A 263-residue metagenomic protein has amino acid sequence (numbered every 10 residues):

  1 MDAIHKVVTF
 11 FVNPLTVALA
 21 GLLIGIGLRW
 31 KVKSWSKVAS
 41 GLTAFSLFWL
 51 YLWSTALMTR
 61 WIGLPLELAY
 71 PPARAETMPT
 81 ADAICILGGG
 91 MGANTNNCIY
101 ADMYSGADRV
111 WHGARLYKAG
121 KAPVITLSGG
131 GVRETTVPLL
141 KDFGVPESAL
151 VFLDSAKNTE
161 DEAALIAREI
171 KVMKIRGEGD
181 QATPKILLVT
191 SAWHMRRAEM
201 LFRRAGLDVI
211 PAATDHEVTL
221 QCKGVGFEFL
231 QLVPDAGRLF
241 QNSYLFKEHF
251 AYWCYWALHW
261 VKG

Functional and structural regions predicted by a protein language model:
M1-R29: Membrane-embedded alpha-helical segments of integral membrane proteins
I26-R29, L50, Y255: Structural signal for membrane-spanning alpha-helices in multi-pass inner-membrane proteins, emphasizing helix cores
W30-V38: Membrane-interface helix-boundary motifs at transmembrane edges
K33-S34, P65-A69, W256-G263: Transmembrane helix-loop junctions in multipass membrane proteins, especially transporters and channels
S40-A56: Hydrophobic membrane-insertion alpha-helices, especially the h-region of bacterial N-terminal signal peptides
L52-L239: A structural signal for short, hydrophobic/glycine-enriched beta-strand patches
P234-G263: Structured C-terminal subdomain patch of bacterial secreted/periplasmic proteins
